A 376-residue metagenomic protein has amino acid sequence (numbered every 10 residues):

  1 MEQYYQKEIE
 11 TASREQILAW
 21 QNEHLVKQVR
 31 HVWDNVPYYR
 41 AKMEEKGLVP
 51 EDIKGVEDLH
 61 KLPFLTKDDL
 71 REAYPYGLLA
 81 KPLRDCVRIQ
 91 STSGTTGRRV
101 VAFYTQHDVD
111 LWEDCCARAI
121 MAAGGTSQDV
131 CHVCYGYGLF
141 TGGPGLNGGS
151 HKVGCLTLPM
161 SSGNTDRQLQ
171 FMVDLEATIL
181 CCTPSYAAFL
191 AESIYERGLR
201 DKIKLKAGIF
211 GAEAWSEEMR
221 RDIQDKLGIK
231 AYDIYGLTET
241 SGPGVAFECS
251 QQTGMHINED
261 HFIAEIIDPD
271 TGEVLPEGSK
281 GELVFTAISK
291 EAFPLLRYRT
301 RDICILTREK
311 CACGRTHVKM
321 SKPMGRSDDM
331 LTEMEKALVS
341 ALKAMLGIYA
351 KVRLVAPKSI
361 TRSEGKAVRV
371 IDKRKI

Functional and structural regions predicted by a protein language model:
M1-Q16, W20-H31, P37, V153-I376: Active-site glycine/GP-rich loop and adjacent strand/helix microenvironment that borders small-molecule binding pockets
M1-S91, G97-D114, R118-A122, S127 (+4 more regions): Nucleotide 5′-phosphate-binding alpha/beta core
T96-R99, G138, T238-T240, H256: Gly/Ser/Thr-rich beta-alpha loop segments that engage phosphate groups in nucleotides
G97-L111, N147-L156, D174-C181: Acidic/glycine-enriched edge-of-secondary-structure segments
T105, Y135-G136, G211, A356: A secondary-structure boundary/capping signal
V109, G136-G138, S185-Y186: Short glycine-enriched loops at secondary-structure junctions
I120-V153: Conserved AMP-binding loop of ANL adenylate-forming enzymes
